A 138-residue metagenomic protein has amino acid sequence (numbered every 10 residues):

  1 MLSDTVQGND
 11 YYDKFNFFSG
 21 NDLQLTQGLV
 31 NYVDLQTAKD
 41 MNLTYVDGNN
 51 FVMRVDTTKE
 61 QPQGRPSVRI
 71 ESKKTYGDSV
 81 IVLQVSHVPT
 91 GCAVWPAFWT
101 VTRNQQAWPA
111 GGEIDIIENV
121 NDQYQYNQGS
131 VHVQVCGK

Functional and structural regions predicted by a protein language model:
M1-K138: GH16 jelly-roll
